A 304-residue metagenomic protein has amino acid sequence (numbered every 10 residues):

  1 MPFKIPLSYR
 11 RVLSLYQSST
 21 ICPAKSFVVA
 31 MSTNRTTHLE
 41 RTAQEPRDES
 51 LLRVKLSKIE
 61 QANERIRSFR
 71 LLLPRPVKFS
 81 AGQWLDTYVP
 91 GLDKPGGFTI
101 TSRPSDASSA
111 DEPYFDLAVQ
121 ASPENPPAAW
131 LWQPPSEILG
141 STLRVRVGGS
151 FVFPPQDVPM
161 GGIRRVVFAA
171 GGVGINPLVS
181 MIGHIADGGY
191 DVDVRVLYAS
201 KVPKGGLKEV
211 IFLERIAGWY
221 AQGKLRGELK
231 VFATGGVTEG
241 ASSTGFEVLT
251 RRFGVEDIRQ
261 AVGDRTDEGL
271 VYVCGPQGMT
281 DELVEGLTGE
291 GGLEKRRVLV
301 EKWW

Functional and structural regions predicted by a protein language model:
M1-T37: N-terminal mitochondrial targeting presequence
H38-P46: Short boundary/loop segments of OB/S1/cold-shock single-stranded nucleic-acid-binding domains
S50, L197-W304: Reductase modules of NAD(P)H-dependent flavoproteins
R53-S57, Q61-F168, E290, L299-W304: FAD-binding FR-type
P95, A107-S108, P126-P127, V152 (+4 more regions): Eukaryotic short linear interaction motifs
D157-V158, S180-I182, V284-L287: Short amphipathic alpha-helical segments
V166-N176: Short, glycine-rich nucleotide/cofactor-binding loops
I175-G189: Histidine-anchored nucleotide/phosphate-binding helix
